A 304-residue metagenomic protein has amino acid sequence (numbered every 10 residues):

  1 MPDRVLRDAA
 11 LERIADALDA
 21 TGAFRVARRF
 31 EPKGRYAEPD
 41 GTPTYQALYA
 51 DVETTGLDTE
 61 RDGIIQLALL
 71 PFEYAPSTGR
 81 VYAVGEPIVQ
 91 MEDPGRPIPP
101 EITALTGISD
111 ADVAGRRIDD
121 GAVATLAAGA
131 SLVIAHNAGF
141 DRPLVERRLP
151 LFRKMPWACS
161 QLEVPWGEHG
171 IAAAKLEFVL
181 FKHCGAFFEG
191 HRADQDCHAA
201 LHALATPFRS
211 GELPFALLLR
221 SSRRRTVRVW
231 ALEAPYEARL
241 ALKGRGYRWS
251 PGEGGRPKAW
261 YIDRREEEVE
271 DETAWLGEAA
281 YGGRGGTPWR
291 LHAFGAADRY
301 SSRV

Functional and structural regions predicted by a protein language model:
M1-E38, T206-V304: Acidic two-metal-ion nuclease catalytic site recognized across multiple nuclease folds, prominently DnaQ/RNase D-T
P2-M155, L162, H169-A186, G190-H191 (+1 more regions): Conserved non-catalytic scaffold segment of RNase H-like nuclease domains
D119, D196-C197, K258: Short secondary-structure capping/turn micro-motifs that flank functional sites
A122, A199, Y261: Short Asp/Glu-rich motifs
R148, W166, K182, A203-S210: Active-site catalytic microenvironments for nucleophilic, acid-base chemistry
E189-Q195, W230: Alpha-helix N-cap/loop-to-helix boundary motif
Q195-A203: Acidic, divalent-metal-coordinating active-site segment for phosphoryl/phosphodiester hydrolysis, typified by short
